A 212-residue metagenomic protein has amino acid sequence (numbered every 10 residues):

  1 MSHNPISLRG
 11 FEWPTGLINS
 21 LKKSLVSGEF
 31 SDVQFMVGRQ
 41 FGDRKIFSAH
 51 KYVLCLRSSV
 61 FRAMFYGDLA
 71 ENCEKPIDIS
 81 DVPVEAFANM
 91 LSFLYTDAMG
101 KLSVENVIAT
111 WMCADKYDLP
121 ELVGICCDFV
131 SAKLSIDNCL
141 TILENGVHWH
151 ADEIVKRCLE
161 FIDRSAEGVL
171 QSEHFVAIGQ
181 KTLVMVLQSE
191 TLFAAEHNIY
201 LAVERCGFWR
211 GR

Functional and structural regions predicted by a protein language model:
M1-K51, N89-V104: N-terminal BTB/POZ boundary and linker segment
M1-R9, E29-S31, V169-R212: Eukaryotic cytosolic interaction/assembly regions at protein N-termini and domain boundaries
L25, E29, R57-V60, F65 (+10 more regions): Eukaryotic basic, amphipathic alpha-helical target segments in cytosolic regions
G28, D32-N72, N89-L91, V123-I125 (+2 more regions): Alpha-helical oligomerization interface recognition
R44, V82, L102, E190-N198: Structural motif
I46, A70-S80, V104: Short, conserved non-catalytic motifs in the polymerase core
E74-S92: Eukaryotic helix-linker segments that join adjacent hydrophobic helices
N89, L94-A177, V184-M185: Post-BTB helical module
